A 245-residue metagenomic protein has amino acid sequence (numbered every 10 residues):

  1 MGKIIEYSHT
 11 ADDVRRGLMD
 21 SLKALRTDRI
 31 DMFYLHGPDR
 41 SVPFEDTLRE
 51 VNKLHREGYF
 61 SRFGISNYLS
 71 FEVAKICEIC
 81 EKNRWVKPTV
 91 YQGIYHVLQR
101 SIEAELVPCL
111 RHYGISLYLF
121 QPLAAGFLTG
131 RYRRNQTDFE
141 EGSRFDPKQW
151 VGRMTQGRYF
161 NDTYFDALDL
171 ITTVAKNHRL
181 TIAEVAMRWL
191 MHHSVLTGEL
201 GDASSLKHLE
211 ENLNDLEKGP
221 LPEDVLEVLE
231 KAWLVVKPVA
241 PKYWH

Functional and structural regions predicted by a protein language model:
M1, R29, D146-W150: Short, basic/glycine-rich phosphate-binding loops at helix/coil junctions that contact nucleotide phosphates
M1-R15, H36-V42: Active-site mouth loops of central-metabolism enzymes
G2-E6, M32, G152-Q156: Short amphipathic alpha-helical segments at helix-loop
Y7-L25, V73-E78: Short, acidic/polar
L22-P43: Active-site groove signature of glycoside hydrolases
P38, V42-K231, V236: Beta/alpha (TIM)-barrel catalytic core signal, keyed to glycine-rich beta->alpha loops juxtaposed to Asp/Glu that bind
W244-H245: Eukaryotic N-terminal low-complexity, Ser/Thr- and Lys/Arg-rich leader segments that predominantly function as
